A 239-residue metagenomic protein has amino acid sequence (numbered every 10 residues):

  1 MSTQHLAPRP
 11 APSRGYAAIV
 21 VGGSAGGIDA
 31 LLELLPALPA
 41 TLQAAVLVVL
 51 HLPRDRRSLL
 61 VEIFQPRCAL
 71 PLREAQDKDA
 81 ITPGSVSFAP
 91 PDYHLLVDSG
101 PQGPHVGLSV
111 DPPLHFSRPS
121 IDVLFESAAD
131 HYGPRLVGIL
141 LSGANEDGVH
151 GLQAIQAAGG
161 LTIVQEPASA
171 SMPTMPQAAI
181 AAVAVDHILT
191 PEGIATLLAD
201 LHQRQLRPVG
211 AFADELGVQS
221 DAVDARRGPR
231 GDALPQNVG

Functional and structural regions predicted by a protein language model:
M1-G239: Conserved acid/base catalytic micro-environments in cytosolic active-site loops
